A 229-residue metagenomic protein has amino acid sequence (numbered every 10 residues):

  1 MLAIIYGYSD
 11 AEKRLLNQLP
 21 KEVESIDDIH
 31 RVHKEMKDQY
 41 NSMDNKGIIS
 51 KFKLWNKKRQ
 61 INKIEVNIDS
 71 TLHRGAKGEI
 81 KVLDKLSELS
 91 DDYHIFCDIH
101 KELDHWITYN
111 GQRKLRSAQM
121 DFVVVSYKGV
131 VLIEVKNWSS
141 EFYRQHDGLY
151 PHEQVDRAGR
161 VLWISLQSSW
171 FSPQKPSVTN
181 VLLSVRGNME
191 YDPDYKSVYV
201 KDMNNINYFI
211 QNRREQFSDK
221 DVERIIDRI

Functional and structural regions predicted by a protein language model:
M1-M120, V124-I229: Intrinsically disordered, low-complexity Ser/Thr/Pro/Gly-rich regulatory segments
